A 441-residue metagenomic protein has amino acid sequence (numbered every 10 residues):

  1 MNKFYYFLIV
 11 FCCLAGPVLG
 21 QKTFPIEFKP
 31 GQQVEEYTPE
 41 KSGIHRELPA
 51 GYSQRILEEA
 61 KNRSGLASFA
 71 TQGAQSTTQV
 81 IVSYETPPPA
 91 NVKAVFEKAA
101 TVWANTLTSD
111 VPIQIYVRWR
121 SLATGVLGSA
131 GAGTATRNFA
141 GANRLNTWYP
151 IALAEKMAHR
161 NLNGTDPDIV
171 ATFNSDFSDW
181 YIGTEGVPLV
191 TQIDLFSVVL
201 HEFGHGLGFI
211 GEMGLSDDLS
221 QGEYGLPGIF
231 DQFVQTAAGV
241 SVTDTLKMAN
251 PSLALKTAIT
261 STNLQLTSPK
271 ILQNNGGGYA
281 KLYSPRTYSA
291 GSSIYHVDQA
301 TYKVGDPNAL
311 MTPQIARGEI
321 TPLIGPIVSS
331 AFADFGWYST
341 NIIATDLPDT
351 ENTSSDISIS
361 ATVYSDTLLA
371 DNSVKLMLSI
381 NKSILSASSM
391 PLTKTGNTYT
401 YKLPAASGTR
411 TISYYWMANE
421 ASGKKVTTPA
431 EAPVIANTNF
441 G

Functional and structural regions predicted by a protein language model:
M1-F24: Bacterial Sec-dependent N-terminal signal peptides
F4, V18, G325-S329, A430-E431: Composition- and surface-driven signal marking solvent-exposed, interaction-prone regions in large proteins
C13, N105, D366-T367: Secondary-structure boundary motif
G20, G31, A238-G239, N372 (+2 more regions): Intrinsic-disorder/low-complexity loop/linker signature
Q21-L200, G206-S339: Extracellular zinc-dependent metalloprotease catalytic-domain scaffold
Y338-G441: Glycan-association/targeting regions that enable binding to alpha-glucans and other polysaccharides
